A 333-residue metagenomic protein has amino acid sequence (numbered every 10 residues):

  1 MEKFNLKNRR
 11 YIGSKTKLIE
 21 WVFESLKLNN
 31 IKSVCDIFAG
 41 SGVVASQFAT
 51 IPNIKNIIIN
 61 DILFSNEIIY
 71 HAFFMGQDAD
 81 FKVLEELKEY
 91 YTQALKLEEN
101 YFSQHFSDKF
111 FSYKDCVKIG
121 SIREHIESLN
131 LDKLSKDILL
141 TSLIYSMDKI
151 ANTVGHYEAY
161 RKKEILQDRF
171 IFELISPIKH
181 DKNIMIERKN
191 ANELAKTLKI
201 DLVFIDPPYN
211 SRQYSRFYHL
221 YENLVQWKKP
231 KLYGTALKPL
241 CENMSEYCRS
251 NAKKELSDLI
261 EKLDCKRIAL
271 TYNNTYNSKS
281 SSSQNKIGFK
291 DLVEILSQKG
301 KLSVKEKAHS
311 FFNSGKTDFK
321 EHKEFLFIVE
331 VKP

Functional and structural regions predicted by a protein language model:
M1-S33, V43-T50: S-adenosyl-L-methionine
V22, C35-F48, I59-L63, K196-F217 (+1 more regions): Conserved proline-anchored active-site loop of SAM-dependent methyltransferases that bridges a beta-strand
T50-N56: Conserved S-adenosyl-L-methionine
N56, I62-P177, S215-S250, K254-E255: Class I S-adenosyl-L-methionine-dependent methyltransferase module
R188-E193: Conserved SAM/SAH-binding loop
E246-G300: Conserved Class I SAM-dependent methyltransferase catalytic core
K286-P333: Class I S-adenosyl-L-methionine
